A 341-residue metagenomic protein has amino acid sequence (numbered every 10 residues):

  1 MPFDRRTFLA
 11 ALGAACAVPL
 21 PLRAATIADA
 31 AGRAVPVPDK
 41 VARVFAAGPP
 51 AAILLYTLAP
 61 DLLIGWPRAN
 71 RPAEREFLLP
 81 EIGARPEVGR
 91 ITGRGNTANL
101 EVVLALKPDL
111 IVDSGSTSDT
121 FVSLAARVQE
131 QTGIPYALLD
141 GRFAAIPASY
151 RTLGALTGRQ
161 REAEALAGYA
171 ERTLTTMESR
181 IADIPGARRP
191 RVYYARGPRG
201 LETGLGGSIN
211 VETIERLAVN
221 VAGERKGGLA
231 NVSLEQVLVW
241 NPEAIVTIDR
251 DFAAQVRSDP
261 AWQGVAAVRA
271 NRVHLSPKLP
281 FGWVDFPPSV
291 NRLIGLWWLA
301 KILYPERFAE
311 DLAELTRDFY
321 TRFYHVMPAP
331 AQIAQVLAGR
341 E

Functional and structural regions predicted by a protein language model:
P2, L20-P36, V44: C-terminal segment of N-terminal export signals and the immediately downstream linker at the start of the mature
T7-A24: N-terminal export signals
A25-I27, A34, S123-E202, G223-E224 (+2 more regions): Extracytoplasmic substrate-binding proteins
A31-A59: Conserved H-X4-D acyltransferase segment
A51-L106, L110-D119: A short, structured surface patch at a secondary-structure boundary
T117-E130, T247-Q263: A ligand-binding cleft/hinge motif common to bilobed small-molecule-binding domains
T203-L229: Alpha-helical, coiled-coil/dimerization segments enriched in small aliphatic residues
A222-E224, L229-F252: Ligand-binding pocket segment of bilobal, Venus flytrap-like solute-binding proteins
